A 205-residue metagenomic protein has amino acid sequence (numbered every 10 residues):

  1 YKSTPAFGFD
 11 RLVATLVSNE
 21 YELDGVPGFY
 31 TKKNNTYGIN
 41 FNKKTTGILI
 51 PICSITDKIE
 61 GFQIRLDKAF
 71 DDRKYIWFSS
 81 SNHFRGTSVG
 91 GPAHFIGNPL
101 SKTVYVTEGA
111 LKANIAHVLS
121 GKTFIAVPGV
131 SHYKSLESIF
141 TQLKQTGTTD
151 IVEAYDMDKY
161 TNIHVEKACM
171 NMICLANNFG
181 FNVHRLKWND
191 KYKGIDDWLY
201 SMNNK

Functional and structural regions predicted by a protein language model:
K2-P5: Extended, non-catalytic subsegments within catalytic or DNA/protein-binding/adaptor domains
F7-G8, Y21, A154: N-terminal structured subdomain of primase-like DNA metabolism proteins
G8, L12-L16, I195, K205: Generic structural signal of hydrophobic/aromatic residues within well-ordered alpha-helices of folded domains
R11-G147: Phosphate-handling DNA/RNA-contact segment within nucleic-acid enzymes
S101-V104, L111-K205: TOPRIM fold recognition
